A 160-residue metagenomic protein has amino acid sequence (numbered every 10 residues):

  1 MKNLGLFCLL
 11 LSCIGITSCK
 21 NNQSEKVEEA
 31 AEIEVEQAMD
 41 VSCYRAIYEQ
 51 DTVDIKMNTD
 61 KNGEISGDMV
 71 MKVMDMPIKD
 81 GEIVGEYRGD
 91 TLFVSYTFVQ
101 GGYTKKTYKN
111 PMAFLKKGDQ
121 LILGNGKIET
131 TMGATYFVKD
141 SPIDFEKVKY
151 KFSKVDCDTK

Functional and structural regions predicted by a protein language model:
M1-L6: Positively charged n-region of N-terminal signal peptides that target proteins for export
G15-S18: C-terminal motif of bacterial Sec signal peptides marking the signal peptidase cleavage site
K20-A38: Short, low-complexity, disordered segments immediately C-terminal to signal peptides in bacterial exported proteins
E34-D51: Tryptophan-anchored aromatic micro-motifs
A46-E64: Short, solvent-exposed loop/hinge segments that bridge or flank secondary-structure elements
E49, E64-D68, L92-K160: Beta-sheet ligand-binding and adhesion/scaffold domains
D54-K56, E82-V84, P111-A113: Short, surface-exposed charged micro-motifs
N58-E86: N-terminal glycine/threonine-rich, aromatic-flanked beta-hairpin/loop signature
